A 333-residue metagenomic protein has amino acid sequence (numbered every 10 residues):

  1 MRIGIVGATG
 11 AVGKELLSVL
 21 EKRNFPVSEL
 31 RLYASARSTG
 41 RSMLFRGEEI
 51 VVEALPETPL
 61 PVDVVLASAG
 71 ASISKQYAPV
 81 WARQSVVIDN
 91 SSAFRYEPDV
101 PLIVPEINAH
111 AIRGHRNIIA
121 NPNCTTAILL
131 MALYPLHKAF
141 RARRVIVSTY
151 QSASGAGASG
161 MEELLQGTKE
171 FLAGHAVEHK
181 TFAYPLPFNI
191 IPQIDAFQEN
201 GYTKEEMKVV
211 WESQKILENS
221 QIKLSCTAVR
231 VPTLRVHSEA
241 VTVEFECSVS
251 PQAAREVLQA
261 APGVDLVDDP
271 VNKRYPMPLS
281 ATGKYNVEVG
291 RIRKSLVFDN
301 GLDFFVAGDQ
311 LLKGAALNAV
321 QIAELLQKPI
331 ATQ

Functional and structural regions predicted by a protein language model:
M1-Y184, Q221-K223, V287-E288, I292-F298 (+3 more regions): N-terminal Rossmann-like NAD(P) cofactor-binding subdomain of oxidoreductases, focused on the glycine-rich
V65, A153-Q333: Charged docking surfaces used in two-component/phosphorelay signaling
